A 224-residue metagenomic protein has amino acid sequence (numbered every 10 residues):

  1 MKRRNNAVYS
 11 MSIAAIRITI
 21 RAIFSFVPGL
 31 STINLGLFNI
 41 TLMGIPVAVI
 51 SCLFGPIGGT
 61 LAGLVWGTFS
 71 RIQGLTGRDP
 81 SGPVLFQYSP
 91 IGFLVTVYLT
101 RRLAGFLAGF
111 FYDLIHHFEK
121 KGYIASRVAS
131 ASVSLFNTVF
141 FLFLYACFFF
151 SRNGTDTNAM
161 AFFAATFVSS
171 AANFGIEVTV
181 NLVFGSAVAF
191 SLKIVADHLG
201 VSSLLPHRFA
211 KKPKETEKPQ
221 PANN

Functional and structural regions predicted by a protein language model:
M1-A62: Hydrophobic transmembrane alpha-helices
M1-I18, L142-S151, T157-N224: Alpha-helical transmembrane segments and their cytosolic interface
K2-N6, L114-A125: Membrane-interface helix-boundary motifs at transmembrane edges
I23-F38, V65-Y112: Interfacial aromatic-anchored transmembrane helix boundaries in multi-pass membrane proteins
F26-N34, L75-P83, D113-K121, A146-T157 (+1 more regions): Transmembrane helix-loop junctions in multipass membrane proteins, especially transporters and channels
N39-P46, Y98-L103, V139, T179: Membrane-embedded alpha-helical segments of multi-pass membrane proteins, especially the transmembrane helices
G58-G63, L94, S126, S130: Alpha-helical transmembrane segments and their helix-entry boundary regions
I72, Y98, R102, F106 (+1 more regions): Mid-bilayer segments of alpha-helical transmembrane spans in multi-pass integral membrane proteins that mediate
